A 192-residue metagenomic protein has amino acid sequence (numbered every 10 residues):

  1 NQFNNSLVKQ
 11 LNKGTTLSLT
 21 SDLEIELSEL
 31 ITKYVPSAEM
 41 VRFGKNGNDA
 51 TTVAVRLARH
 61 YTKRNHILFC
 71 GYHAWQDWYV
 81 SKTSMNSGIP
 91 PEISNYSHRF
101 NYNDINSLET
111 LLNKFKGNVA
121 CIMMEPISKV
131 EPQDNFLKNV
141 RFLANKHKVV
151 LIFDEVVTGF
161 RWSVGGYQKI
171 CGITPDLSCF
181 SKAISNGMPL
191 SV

Functional and structural regions predicted by a protein language model:
N1-F43: Glycine-rich phosphate-binding segment of PLP-dependent enzymes
L7, I31, A54, I67 (+5 more regions): Buried hydrophobic positions in well-ordered alpha/beta secondary-structure cores of metabolic enzymes
L17-E24, R42-N48, Y72, V157 (+1 more regions): Active-site nucleophile and cofactor-binding loops and adjacent substrate-binding regions of central metabolic enzymes
E26-A120: PLP-dependent aspartate aminotransferase-fold enzymes
M124-V150: Active-site core of PLP-dependent enzymes with the aminotransferase class I/II
I127, E155-V157: Conserved Walker B
V130, G159-F160: Catalytic P-loop NTPase motifs of RecA-like helicase/translocase cores
C171-V192: Active-site PLP attachment segment
